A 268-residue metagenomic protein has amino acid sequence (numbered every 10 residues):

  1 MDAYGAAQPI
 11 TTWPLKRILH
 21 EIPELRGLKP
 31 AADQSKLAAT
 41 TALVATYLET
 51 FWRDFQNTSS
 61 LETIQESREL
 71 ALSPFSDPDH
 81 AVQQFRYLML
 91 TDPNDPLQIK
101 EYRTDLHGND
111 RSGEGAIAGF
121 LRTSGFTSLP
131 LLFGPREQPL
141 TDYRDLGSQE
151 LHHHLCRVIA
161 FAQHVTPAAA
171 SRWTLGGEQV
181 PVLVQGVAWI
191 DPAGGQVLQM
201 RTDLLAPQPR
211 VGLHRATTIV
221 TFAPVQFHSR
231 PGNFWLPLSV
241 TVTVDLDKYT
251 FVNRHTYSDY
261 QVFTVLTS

Functional and structural regions predicted by a protein language model:
M1-Q185, P192-Q199, D203-L238, T243-S268: Structured extracytoplasmic
